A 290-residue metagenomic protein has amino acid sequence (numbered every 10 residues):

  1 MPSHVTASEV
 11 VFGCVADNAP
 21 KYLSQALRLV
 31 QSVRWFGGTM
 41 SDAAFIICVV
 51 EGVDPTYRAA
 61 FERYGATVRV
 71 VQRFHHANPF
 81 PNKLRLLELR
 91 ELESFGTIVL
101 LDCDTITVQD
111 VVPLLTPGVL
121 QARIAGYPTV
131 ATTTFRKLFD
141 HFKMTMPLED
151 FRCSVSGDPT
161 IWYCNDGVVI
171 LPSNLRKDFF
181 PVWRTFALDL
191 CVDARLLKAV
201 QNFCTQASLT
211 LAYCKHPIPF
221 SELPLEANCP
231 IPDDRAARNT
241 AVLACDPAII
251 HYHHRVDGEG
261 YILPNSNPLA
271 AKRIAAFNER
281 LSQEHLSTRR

Functional and structural regions predicted by a protein language model:
M1-H75, E93-S94, H254-V256, K272-R290: N-terminal anchoring/stem segment of glycosyltransferases
P2-V11, S156-P159, N174-R290: A glycosyltransferase accessory/donor-loop signature
V50-P55, C103-V111, E226: Short, polar loop motifs at secondary-structure junctions
Q72-P113, P117-R123, I250: A conserved donor-nucleotide-binding helix/loop in the catalytic core of Leloir-type glycosyltransferases
F80, L84, D166, N202-A207: Conserved glycosyltransferase catalytic-site signature
T107-T145: Conserved donor-nucleotide/metal-binding helix-loop-beta segment in metal-dependent transferases, i.e., the alpha-helix
M144-T160: Short, flexible, basic/aromatic active-site loop/helix in glycosyltransferases
G167-N174: Short glycine- and hydrophobic/aromatic-rich loop-to-beta-strand nucleating segment in the catalytic cores
